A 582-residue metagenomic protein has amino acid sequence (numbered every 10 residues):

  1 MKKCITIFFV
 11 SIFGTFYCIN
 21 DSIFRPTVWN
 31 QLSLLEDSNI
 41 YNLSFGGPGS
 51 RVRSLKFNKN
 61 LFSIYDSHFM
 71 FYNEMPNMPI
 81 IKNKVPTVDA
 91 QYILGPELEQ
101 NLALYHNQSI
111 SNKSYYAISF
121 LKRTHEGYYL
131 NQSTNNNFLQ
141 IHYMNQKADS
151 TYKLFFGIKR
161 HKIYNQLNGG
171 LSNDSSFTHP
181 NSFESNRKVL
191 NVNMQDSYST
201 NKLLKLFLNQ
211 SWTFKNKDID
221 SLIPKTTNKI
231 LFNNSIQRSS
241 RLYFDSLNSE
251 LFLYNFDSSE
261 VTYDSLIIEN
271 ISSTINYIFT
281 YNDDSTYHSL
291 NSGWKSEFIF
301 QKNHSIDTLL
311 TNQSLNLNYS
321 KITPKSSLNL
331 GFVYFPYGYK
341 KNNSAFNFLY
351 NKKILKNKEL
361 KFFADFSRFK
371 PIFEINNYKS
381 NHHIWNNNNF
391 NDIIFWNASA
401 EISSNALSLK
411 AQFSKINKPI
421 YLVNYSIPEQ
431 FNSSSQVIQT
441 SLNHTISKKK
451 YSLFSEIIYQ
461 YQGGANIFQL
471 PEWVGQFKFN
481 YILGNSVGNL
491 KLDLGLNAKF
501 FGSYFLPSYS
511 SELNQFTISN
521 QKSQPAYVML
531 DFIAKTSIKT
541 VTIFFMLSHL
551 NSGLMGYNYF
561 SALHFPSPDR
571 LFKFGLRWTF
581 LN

Functional and structural regions predicted by a protein language model:
C4-F13: Sec-dependent N-terminal signal peptides
F16-M75: N-terminal periplasmic/intermembrane-space "pro-region" immediately following the signal or transit peptide
C18, K202-F244, E260-N582: Exposed, low-structure sequence patches enriched in small/polar residues
S54-K56, S63, N77-L94, Y116 (+5 more regions): Transmembrane beta-strand segments of Gram-negative outer membrane beta-barrel proteins
N60-D66, M70, E74-N107, G127-Y128: Short strand-turn segments of transmembrane beta-barrel domains in outer membranes, especially the first one or two
I93, E99, R123-M144, N193-L203 (+3 more regions): Outer-membrane beta-barrel proteins
Q100-K122, N131-Y164, L206, Y350: Transmembrane beta-barrel wall of Gram-negative outer-membrane proteins
K153-S211, S239-L251, D257-L266, S367-P371: Flexible loop and strand-edge segments within Gram-negative outer membrane beta-barrel domains
